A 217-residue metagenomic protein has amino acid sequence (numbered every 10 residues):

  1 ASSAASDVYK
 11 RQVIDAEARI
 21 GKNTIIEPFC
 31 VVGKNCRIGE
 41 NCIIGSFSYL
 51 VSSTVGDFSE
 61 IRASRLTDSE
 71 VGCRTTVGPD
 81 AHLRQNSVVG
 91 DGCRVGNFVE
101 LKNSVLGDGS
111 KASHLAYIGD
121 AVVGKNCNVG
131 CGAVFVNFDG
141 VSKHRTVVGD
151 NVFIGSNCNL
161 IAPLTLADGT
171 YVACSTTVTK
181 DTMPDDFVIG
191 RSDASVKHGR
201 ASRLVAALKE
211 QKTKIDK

Functional and structural regions predicted by a protein language model:
A1-A5, Y9: Single conserved hydrophobic/aromatic residue that forms the stacking wall/gate of nucleotide- or nucleobase-binding
S2-S3, S53, S69: Short linear Ser/Thr-Pro motifs
K10-V51, D57-E60, S64: Phosphate-binding active sites in nucleotide-utilizing proteins
I61-K217: Glycine-rich hexapeptide-repeat left-handed beta-helix
